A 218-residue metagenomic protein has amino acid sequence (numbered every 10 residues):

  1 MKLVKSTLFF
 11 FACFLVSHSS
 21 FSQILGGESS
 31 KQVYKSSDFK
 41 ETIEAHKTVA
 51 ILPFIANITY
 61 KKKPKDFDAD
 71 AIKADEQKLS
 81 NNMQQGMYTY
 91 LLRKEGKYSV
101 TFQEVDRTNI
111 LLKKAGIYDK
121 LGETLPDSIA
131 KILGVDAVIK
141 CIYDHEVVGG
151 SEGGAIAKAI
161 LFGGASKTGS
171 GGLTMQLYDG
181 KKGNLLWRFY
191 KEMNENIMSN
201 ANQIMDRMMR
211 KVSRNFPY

Functional and structural regions predicted by a protein language model:
M1-G27: Bacterial Sec-dependent N-terminal signal peptides
K2, L8, D38, D119-L121 (+1 more regions): Hydrophobic alpha-helical segments, principally membrane-spanning helices and signal/leader peptides
L3-V4, V105, Y143-E146: Histidine- and/or cysteine-centered catalytic micro-motif in compact active-site loops
Q23-A50, I55-T59, I132, Y143-I156 (+1 more regions): C-terminal/domain-edge helix-coil "capping" segments
F54-K140, G180-K191, K211, N215-Y218: N-terminal segment of the mature soluble domain
I72-N81, L161-G171: Glycine-rich, flexible loop segments associated with nucleotide phosphate handling
E123, A157-A159: Charged helix-capping and loop-helix junction motifs
